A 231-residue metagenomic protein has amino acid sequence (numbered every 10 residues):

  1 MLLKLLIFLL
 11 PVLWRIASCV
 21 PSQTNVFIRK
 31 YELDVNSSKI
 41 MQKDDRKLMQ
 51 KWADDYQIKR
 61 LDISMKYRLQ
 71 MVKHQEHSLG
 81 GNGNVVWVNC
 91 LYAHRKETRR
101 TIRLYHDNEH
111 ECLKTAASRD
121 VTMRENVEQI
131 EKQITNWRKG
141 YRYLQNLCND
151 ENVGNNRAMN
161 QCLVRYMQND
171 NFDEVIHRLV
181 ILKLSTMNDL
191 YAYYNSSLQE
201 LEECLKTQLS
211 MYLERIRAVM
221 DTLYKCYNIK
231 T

Functional and structural regions predicted by a protein language model:
M1-L3, K230-T231: A positional/structural detector of protein chain ends, strongest at the extreme C-terminus and weakly at the extreme
L2-C19: Cleavable N-terminal signal peptides of Sec/SRP-targeted secreted and luminal proteins
V20-T231: Mature soluble extracellular domains of secreted precursor proteins
